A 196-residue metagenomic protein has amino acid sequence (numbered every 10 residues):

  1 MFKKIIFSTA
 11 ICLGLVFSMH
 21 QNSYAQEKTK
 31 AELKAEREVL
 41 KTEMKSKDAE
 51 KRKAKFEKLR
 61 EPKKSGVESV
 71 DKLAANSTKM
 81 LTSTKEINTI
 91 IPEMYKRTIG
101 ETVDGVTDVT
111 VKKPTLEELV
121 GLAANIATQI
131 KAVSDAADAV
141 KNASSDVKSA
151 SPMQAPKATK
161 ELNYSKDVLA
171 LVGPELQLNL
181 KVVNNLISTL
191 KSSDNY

Functional and structural regions predicted by a protein language model:
M1-T9: Bacterial N-terminal signal peptides that target proteins for export
I5, N22-Q26: Elongated, non-catalytic scaffold/linker segments and compositionally distinctive motifs
C12: Short, glycine-/Ser/Thr-/acidic-enriched flexible segments
L15-S23: C-terminal segment of classical bacterial N-terminal signal peptides
A25-T110, S192-Y196: Immediate post-signal-peptide N-terminus of mature secreted/exported proteins
K45-D48, K63-L73, S77-M80, T84 (+1 more regions): C-terminal amphipathic alpha-helix
L81-Y95, A127-I130, S134-A137, L176: A structural signal for well-ordered alpha-helices, especially hydrophobic packing surfaces of coiled-coils
T110-E175: Long, amphipathic, charge-rich alpha-helical segments that form helical bundles/coiled-coils
